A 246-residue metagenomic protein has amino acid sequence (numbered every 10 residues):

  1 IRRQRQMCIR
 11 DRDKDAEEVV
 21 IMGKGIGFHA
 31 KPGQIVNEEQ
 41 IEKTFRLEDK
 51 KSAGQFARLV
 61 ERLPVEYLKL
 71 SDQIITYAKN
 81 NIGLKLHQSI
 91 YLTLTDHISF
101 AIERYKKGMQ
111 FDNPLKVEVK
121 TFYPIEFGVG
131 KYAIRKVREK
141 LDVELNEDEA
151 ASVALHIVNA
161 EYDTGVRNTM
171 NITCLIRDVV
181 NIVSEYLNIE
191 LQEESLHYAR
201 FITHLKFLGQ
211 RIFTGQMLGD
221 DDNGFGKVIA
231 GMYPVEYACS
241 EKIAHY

Functional and structural regions predicted by a protein language model:
R5-I9: Short, small-residue-biased leader/transition segments that mark boundaries at the very start of proteins
R10-D13, I21: SH3/SH3-like beta-barrel fold
E17-A30: A short macromolecule-binding patch
K51-T93: Ordered, amphipathic secondary-structure segments that act as subunit-interaction surfaces in large macromolecular
L68-N80, R104, G108, K120 (+1 more regions): General marker for long, soluble alpha-helical cores
Y77-L86, V119, I134-E144, E185-L191 (+2 more regions): Short, recurring structural edge motifs at helix starts
Q88-E103, D148-Y162, A199-R211: Extracellular/lumenal glycan-associated surfaces
I172-I189, E194-I212, M217-M232: Small-residue-rich helix-loop
